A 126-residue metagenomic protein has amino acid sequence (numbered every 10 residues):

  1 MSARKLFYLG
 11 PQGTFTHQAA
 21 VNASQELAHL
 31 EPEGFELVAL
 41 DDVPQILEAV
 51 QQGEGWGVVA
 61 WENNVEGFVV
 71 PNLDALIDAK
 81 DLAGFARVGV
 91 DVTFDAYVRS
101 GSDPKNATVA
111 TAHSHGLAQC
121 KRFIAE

Functional and structural regions predicted by a protein language model:
M1-E126: Domain-level signature for soluble enzymes in the chorismate/prephenate branch of the shikimate pathway
